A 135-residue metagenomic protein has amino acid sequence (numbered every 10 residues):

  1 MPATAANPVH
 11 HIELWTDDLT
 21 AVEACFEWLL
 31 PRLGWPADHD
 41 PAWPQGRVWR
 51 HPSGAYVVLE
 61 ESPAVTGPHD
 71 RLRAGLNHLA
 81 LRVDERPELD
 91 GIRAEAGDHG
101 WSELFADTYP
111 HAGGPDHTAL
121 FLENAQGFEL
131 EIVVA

Functional and structural regions predicted by a protein language model:
M1-E23, L79: N-terminal beta-strand motif that seeds the catalytic metal site of vicinal oxygen chelate
P2-A5, D98-A135: Vicinal oxygen chelate
P2-A6, R50-G91, D98: Long, continuous compositionally biased terminal/linker segments
E13-V57: Core segments of cupin and vicinal oxygen chelate
W15, A80-D84, E123: Short hydrophobic/aromatic beta-strand micro-patches that form the beta-sheet surface supporting nucleotide- or nucleic
C25-L29, I92-G97: Short amphipathic alpha-helices in soluble, non-transmembrane regions that often serve as interface/regulatory elements
Q45-R47, N77, D116-L120: Short beta-strand micro-motifs in enzyme catalytic cores
